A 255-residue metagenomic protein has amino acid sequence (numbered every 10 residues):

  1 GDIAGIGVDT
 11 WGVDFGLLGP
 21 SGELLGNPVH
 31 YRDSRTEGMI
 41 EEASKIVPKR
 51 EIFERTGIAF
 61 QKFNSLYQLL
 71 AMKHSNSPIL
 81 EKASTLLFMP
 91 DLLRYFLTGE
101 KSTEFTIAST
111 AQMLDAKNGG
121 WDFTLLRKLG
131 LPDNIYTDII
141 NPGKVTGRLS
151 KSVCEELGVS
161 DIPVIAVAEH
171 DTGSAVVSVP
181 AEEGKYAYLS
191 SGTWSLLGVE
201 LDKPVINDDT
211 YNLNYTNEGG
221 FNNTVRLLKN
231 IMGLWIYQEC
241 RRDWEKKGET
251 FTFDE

Functional and structural regions predicted by a protein language model:
G1-G26, G38, E54, K82 (+2 more regions): N-terminal glycine/serine-rich phosphate-binding loop of ATP-dependent small-molecule kinases, especially carbohydrate
V29-H30, I107: Residue-level structural signal for beta-strand termini and adjacent loop
D33: Carbohydrate-associated surface elements
E37, S44-G57, Q61-K62, Y67-S102 (+3 more regions): Active-site core segments that coordinate phosphate-bearing ligands/cofactors across diverse enzyme families
T103-S109: Helix-loop-beta segment of a Rossmann-like dinucleotide-binding subdomain
A111-D115, Y136-D138: Short, well-ordered beta-strand elements within core beta-sheets of diverse protein domains
K117, P142-L149: Short beta-strand to alpha-helix junction loop
L129-P142: A conserved helix-loop-beta module that forms one wall/lid of the active-site cleft in ATP-utilizing catalytic domains
